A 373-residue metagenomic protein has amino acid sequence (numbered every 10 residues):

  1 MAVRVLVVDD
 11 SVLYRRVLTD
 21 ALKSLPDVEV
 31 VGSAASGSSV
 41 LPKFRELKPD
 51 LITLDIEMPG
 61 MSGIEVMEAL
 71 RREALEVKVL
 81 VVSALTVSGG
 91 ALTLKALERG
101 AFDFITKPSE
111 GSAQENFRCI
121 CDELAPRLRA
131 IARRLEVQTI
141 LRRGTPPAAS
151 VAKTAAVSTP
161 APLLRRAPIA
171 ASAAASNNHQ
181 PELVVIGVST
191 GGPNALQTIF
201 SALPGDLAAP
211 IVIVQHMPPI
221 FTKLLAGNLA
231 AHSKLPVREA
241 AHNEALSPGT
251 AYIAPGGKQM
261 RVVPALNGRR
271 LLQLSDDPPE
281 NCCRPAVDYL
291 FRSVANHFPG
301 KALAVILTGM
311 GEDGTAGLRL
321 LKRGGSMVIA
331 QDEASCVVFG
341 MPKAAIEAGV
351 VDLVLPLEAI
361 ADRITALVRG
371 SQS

Functional and structural regions predicted by a protein language model:
M1-L6, V12-K23, D27, S38-S39 (+2 more regions): Conserved acid/base catalytic micro-environments in cytosolic active-site loops
A35: Conserved residues in the N-terminal Rossmann fold of short-chain dehydrogenase/reductase
